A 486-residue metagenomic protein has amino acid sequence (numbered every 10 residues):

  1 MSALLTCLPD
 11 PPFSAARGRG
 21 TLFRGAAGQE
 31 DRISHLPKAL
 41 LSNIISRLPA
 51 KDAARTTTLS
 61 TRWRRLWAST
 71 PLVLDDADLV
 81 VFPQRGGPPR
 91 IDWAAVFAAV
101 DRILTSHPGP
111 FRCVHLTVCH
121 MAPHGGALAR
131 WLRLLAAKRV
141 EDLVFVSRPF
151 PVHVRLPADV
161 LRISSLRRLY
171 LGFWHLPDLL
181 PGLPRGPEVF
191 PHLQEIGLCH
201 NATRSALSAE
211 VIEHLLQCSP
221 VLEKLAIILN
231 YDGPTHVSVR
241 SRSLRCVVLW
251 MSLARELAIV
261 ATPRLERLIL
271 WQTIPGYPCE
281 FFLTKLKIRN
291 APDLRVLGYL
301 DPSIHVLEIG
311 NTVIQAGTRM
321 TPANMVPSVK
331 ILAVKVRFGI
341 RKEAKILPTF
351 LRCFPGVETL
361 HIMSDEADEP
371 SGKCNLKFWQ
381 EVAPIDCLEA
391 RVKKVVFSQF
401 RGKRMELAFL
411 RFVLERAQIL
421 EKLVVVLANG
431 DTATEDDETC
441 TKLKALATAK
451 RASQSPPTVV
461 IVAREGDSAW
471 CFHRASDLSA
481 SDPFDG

Functional and structural regions predicted by a protein language model:
M1-F23, L307-T321, I331-A333, E358-H361 (+3 more regions): C-terminal capping region of solenoid repeat domains
S2-P9, A16-G18, L22-R240, W250: Leucine-rich repeat
A39, W67-T70, S106-F111, L134-D142 (+11 more regions): Leucine-rich repeat
T58-R64, D101-I103, A158, K224 (+7 more regions): Intrinsically disordered, low-complexity boundary segments flanking structured domains
L72-D75, V114-T117, E141-V146, R167-G172 (+10 more regions): Conserved hydrophobic beta-strand positions in leucine-rich repeat
L79-V100, H120-L128, P149-R155, P177-P181 (+8 more regions): Leucine-rich repeat
A98, R130, R162-S164, W174 (+5 more regions): Plant-skewed but cross-kingdom recognition/interaction modules and surfaces
P123, A127-A129, T359-H361, L414-K422: A short, hydrophobic/aromatic-rich structural module that often spans a beta strand with its adjoining loop
